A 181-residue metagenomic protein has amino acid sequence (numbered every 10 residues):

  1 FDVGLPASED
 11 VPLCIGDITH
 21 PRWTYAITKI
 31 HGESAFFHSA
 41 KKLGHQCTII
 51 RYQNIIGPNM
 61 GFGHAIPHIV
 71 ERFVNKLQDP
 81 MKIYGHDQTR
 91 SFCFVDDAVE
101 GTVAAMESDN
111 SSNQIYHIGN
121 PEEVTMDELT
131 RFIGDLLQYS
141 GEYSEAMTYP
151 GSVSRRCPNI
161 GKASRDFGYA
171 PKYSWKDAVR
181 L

Functional and structural regions predicted by a protein language model:
F1, W23-T24, T48-I66, T89: Flexible, glycine-rich beta-alpha linker
F1-P6, G44, M60, V74-Q78 (+1 more regions): Proline-centered turn/helix-capping motifs that create local helix->coil transitions or kinks
F1-W23, H38-L43, M60: Active-site "gating" loop of Rossmann-like NAD(P)-dependent oxidoreductase/epimerase domains
P6-A7, L13, I56, M81-I83 (+1 more regions): Short clusters of hydrophobic/aromatic residues that line enzyme substrate/ligand-binding pockets
L13, H31-G32, F94-D97: Conserved cofactor-binding/catalytic machinery of classical short-chain dehydrogenase/reductase
T19-T48, V70-K76: Active-site Tyr-X1-5-Lys
N75-L181: C-terminal substrate-binding subdomain of Rossmann-fold SDR/epimerase-dehydratase oxidoreductases
